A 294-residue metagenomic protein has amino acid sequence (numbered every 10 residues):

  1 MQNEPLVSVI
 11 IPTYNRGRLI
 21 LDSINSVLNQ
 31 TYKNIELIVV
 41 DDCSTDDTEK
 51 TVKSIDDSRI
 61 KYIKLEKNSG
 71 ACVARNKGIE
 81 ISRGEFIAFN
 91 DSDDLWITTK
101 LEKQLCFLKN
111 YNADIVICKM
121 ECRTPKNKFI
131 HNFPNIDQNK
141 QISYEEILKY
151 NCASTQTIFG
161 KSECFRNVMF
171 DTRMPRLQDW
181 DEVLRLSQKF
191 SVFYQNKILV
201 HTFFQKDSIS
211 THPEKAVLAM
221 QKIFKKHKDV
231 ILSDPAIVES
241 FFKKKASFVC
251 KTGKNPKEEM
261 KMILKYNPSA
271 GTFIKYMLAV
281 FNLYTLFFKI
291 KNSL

Functional and structural regions predicted by a protein language model:
M1-L28: N-proximal low-complexity "stem/linker" segments adjacent to membrane-targeting elements
R18-L21, D46-S54, L95, T99: Acidic helix N-cap motif at the loop->helix transition within catalytic regions of sugar-transfer enzymes
S26, D41-K50, K67, D91: A conserved acidic beta->alpha catalytic loop
L65-S82, K103: Glycine-rich, basic loop-to-helix element that forms the pyrophosphate-binding segment of sugar-nucleotide handling
I87: Short aromatic/hydrophobic "clamp" motif used to bind/position activated sugar donors
T99-H131: Conserved donor NDP-sugar-binding/catalytic core segment of glycosyltransferases
C118, N135-F224: Conserved nucleotide-sugar donor-binding catalytic segment
H201-L294: C-terminal subregions of glycosyltransferases and related glycan-biosynthesis enzymes
